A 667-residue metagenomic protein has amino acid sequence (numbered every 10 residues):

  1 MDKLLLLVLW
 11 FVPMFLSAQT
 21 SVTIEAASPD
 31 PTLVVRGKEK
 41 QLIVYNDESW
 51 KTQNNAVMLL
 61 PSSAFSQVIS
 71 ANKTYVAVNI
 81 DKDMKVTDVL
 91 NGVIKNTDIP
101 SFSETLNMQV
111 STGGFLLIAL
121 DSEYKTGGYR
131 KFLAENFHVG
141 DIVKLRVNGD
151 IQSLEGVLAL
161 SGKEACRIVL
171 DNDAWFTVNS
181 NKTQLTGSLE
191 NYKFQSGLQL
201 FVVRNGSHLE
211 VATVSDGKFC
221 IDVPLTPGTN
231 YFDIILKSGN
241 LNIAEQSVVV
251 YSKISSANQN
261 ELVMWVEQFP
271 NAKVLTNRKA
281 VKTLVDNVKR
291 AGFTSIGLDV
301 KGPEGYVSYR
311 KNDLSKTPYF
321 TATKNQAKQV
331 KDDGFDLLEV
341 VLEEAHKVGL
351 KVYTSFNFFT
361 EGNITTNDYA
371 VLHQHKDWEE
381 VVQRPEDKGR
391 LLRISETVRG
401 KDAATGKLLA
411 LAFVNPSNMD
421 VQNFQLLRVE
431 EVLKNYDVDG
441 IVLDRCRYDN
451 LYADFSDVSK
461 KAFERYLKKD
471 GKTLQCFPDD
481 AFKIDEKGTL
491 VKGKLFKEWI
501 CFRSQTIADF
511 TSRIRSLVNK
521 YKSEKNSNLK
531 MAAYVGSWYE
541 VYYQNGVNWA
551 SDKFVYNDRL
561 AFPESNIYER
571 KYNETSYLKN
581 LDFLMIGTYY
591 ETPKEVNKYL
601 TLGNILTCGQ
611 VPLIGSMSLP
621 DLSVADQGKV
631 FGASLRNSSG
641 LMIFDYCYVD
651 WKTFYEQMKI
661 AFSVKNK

Functional and structural regions predicted by a protein language model:
L154-K182, S188: Short, compositionally biased P/S/T/A/G/V-rich stretches that sit at domain boundaries
S256-R278, T354-E431, N435, G493-F496: Active-site-adjacent "subsite" loops/lids of carbohydrate-active enzymes
K279-Y306, E574-L584: Catalytic domains of carbohydrate-active enzymes, especially glycoside hydrolases
A291-D333: Aromatic-lined carbohydrate-binding/catalytic grooves of carbohydrate-active enzymes
S308-T321, T360-A404, R445-E486, Q544-Y556: Aromatic- and acidic-residue-enriched segments that line the glycan-binding/catalytic groove of carbohydrate-active
G362-I364, L451, E524-P593: Substrate-binding cleft/loops of secretory-pathway carbohydrate-active enzymes
L427-R428, N435, G440, R465-A532 (+2 more regions): Active-site neighborhood of glycoside hydrolase catalytic domains
E569-G603, G609-K667: Substrate-binding cleft of secreted/luminal carbohydrate-active enzymes
